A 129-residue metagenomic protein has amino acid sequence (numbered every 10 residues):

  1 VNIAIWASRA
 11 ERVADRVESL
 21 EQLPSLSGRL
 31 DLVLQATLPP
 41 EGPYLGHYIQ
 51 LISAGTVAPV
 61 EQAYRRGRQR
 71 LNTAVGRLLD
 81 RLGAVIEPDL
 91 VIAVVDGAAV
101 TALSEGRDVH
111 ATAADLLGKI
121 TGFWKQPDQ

Functional and structural regions predicted by a protein language model:
V1-A4: Helix-turn-helix
W6, A14-L45, V91: Hydrophobic alpha-helical connector segments
S27-L34, Q69-N72, G76, A113-T121: Hydrophobic core segments within long, regular secondary-structure runs in both alpha- and beta-rich folds
V33-L34, Y48-I52, V91-A98: Short alpha-helical scaffolding segments that buttress acidic/His motifs in well-ordered protein cores
E41-I49, V57-G83, D89: Amphipathic alpha-helical packing segments from all-alpha helical-bundle domains
V60-R65, D80-Q129: Hydrophobic/aromatic-rich alpha-helical bundle segments in the mid-to-C-terminal region
